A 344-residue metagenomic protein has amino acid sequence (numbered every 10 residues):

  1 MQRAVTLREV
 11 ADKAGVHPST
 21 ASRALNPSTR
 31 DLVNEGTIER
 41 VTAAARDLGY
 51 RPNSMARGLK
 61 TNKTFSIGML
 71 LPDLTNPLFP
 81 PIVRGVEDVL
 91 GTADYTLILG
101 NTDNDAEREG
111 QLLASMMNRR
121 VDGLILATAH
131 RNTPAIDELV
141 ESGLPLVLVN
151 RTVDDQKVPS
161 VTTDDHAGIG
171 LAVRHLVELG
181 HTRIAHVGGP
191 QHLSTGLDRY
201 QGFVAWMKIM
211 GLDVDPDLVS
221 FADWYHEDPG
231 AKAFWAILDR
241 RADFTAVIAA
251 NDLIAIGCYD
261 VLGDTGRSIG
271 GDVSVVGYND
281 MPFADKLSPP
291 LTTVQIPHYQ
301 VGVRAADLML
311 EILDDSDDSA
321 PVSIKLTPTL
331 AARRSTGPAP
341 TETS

Functional and structural regions predicted by a protein language model:
M1-N62: N-terminal helix-turn-helix DNA-binding module of bacterial transcription factors
M1-Q2, T6, N62-R174, E178 (+2 more regions): Alpha-helical recognition/docking segments in bacterial nutrient-uptake and carbohydrate-utilization systems
P18-R23, L59-D73, H175, R183-P190: Short beta-strand segments enriched in small/hydrophobic residues
S54, L71-P81, L99-R108, V161-L171 (+5 more regions): Hinge/beta->alpha junction and helix N-cap segments in small-molecule ligand-binding domains
R120-A127, A185-G188, S220, R241-N251 (+1 more regions): Periplasmic-binding protein-like
T182-I184, V214-L218, S268-V275: Short acidic capping loops at alpha-helix termini that bridge into adjacent secondary structure
F234-S344: Flexible loop/turn connectors
